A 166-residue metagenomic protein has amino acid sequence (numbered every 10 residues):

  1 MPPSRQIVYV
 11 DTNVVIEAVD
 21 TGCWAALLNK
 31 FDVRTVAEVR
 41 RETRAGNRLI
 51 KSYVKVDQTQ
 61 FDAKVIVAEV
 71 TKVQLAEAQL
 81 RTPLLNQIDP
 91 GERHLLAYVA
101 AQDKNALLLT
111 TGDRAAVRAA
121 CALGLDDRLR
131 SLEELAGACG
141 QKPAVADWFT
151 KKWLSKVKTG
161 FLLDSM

Functional and structural regions predicted by a protein language model:
P2-L107, R114-M166: Active-site-proximal, substrate-binding regions of enzyme catalytic domains and RNA-binding/basic surfaces
